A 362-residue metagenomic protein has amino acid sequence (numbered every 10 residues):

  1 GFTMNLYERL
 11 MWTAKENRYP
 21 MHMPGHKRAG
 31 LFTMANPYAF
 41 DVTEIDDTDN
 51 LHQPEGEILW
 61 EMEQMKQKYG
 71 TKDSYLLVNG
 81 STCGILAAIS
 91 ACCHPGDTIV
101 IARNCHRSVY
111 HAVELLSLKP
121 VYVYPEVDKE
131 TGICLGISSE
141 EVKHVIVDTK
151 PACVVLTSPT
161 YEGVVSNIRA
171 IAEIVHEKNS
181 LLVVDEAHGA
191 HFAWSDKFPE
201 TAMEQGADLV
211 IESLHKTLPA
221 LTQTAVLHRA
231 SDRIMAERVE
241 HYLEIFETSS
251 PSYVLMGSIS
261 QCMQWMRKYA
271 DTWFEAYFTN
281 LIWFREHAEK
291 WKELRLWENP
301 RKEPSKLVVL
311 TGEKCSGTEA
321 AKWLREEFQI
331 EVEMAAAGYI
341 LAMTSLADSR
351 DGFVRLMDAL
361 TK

Functional and structural regions predicted by a protein language model:
F2-G56: N-terminal "arm"/small-domain region of PLP-dependent enzymes with the aminotransferase-like
L6-M11, K68-T71, S81-E298, T311: Conserved PLP-enzyme active-site core in the AAT-like
Y38-S81, N104: Conserved N-terminal alpha-helix of the aminotransferase class I/II PLP-enzyme fold
T48, Y75-L77, V154-T157, L341-S345: Short glycine-rich or small-residue beta-strand-to-loop segments that form or flank ligand, phosphate, metal/Fe-S
D73-Y75, E212, Q329-E333: A short linear hydrophobic-aromatic micro-motif
W283-K362: Conserved C-terminal alpha-helix-loop-beta "cap" of PLP-dependent enzymes that closes/shapes the active-site mouth
